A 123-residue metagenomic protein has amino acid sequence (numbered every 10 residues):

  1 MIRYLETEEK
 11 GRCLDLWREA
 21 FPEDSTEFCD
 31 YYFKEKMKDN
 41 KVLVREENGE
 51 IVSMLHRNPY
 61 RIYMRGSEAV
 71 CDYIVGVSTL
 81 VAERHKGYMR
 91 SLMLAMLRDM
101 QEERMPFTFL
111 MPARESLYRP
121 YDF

Functional and structural regions predicted by a protein language model:
M1-P59, G66-Y73: Short amphipathic alpha-helix that is part of the acyltransferase structural core
Y60-I62, A82, E115: Short coil/turn motifs at secondary-structure junctions
I74-H85, A113: A short, internal acetyl-CoA/4′-phosphopantetheine-binding micro-motif in the GNAT/acyltransferase core
E83-A95: Conserved acetyl-CoA pyrophosphate-binding loop and the N-cap/start of the following alpha-helix in GNAT-like
Y88, P106-F107: Extreme N-terminal leader/targeting regions
D99: Short alpha-helical functional segments enriched in proximate histidine and acidic residues
E102-P106, P112-F123: Conserved active-site alpha-helix within GNAT-family acetyltransferase domains
